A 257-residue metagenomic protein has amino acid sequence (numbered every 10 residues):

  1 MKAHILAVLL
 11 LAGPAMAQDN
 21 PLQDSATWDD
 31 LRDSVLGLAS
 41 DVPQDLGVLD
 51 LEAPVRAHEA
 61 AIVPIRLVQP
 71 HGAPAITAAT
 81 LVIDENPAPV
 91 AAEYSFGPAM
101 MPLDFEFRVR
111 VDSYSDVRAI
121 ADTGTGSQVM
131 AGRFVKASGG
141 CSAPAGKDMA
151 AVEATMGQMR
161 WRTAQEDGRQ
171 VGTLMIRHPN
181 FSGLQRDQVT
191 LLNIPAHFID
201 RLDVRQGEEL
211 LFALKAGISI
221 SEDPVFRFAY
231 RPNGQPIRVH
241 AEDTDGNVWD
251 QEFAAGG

Functional and structural regions predicted by a protein language model:
N20-A26, S138-T163: Low-complexity, Pro/Ser/Thr- and charge-rich linker/hinge segments at domain boundaries
R32-I62, D148-D167: N-terminal edge beta-strand
E52, P64-H71, V171-P179, D187-L192: Short edge beta-strand/loop segments characteristic of extracellular beta-sandwich folds
A60, D112-D116, R169, G234-P236: Extracellular Ig-like/FN3 beta-sandwich strand-entry sites
A79, S115-T123, Q235-D243: Short, aromatic- and glycine-rich surface loops/edge beta-strands on solvent-exposed regions
G97-E106, I218-A229: Aromatic sugar-binding surface patches on proteins that engage polysaccharides or sugar-phosphate polymers
T123-A131, E242-Q251: Short acidic/polar inter-strand loop motif in beta-rich domains
F134-G140, A254-G257: Short beta-strand edge segments in extracellular beta-sheet folds
